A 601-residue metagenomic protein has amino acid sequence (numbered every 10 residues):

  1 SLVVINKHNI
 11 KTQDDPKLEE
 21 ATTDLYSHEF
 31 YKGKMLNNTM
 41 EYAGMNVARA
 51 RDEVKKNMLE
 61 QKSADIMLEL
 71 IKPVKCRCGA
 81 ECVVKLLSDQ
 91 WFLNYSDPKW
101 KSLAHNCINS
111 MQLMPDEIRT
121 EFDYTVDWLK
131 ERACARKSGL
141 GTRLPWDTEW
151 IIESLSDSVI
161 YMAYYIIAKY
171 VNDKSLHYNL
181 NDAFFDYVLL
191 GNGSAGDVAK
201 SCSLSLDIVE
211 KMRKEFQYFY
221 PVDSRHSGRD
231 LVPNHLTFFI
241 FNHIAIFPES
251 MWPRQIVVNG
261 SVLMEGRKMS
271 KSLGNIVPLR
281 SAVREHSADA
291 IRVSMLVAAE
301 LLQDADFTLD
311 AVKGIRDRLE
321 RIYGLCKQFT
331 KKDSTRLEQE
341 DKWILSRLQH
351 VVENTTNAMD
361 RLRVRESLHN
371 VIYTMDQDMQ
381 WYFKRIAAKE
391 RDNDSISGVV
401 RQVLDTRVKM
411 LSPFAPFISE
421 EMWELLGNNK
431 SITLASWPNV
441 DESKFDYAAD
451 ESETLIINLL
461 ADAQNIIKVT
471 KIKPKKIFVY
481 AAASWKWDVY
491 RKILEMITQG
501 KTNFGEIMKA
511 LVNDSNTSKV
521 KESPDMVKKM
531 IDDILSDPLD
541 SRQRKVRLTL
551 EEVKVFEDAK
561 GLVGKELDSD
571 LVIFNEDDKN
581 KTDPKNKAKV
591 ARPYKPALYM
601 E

Functional and structural regions predicted by a protein language model:
S1, D123-Q303: Alpha-helical recognition segments enriched in aromatics with Gly/Pro capping that present substrate-recognition
S1-I151, S158, R267, P278-A311 (+5 more regions): Residue patterns forming the tRNA-binding/recognition surfaces of aminoacyl-tRNA synthetases and related DALR
L2-E41, L176-R213, I497-R547: Charged, glycine/proline-rich intrinsically disordered loops and linkers
E53-Y95, A311-C326, K409-L425, D577-Y599: Structured, non-catalytic alpha/beta "coupling" segments that mediate domain-domain communication and provide generic
E69-A80, W146-W150, Q255-V262, A299 (+7 more regions): A glycine-rich phosphate-binding loop feature that marks nucleotide/adenosyl-phosphate handling sites
E81, L129-K137, D317-L325, D341-N354 (+2 more regions): Core structural elements
L309, K313, K430-E601: C-terminal low-complexity, glycine/proline- and small-hydrophobic-enriched intrinsically disordered tails that act as
S334-T356, H369, Y373-D462, Y480: Acidic, turn-prone loop/beta-hairpin segments
